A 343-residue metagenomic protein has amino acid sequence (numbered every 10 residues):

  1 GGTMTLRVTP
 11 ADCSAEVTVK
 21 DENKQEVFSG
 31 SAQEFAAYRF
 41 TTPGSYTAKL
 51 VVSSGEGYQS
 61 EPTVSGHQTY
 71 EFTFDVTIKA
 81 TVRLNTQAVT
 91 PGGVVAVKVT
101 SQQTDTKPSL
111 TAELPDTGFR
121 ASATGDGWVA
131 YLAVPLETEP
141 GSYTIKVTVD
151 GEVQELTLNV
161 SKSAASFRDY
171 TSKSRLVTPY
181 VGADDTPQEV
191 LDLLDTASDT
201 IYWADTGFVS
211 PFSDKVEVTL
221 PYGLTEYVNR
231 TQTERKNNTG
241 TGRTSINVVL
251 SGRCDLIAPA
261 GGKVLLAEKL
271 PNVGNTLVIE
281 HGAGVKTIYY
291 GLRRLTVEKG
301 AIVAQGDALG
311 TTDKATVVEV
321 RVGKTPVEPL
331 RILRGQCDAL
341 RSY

Functional and structural regions predicted by a protein language model:
F28-F35, G125-Y131: Aromatic sugar-binding surface patches on proteins that engage polysaccharides or sugar-phosphate polymers
F40-T42, E137: Residue-level recognition of secondary-structure-to-loop junctions
S53-T63, D150: Short, solvent-exposed loop/turn segments at the edges of extracellular beta-sandwich modules
T73-T157, K162: Cationic-aromatic interfacial patches
T157-V273: Surface-exposed, glycine-biased beta-strand/turn segments
T244, A258-R293, T316-V317: Zn2+-dependent peptidoglycan hydrolase active-site motif and core
D255-L265, V297-T312: Short, well-structured beta-strand-loop connectors
N275-E280, A301-Y343: Conserved, short, structured surface segments that act as functional micro-motifs
